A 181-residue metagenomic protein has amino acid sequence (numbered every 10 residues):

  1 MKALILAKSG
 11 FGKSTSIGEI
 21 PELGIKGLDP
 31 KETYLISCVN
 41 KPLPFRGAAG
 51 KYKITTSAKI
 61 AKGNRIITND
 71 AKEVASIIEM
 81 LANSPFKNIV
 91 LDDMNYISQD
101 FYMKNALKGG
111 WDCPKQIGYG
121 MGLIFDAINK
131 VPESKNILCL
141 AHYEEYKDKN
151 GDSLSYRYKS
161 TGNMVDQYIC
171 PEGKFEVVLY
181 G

Functional and structural regions predicted by a protein language model:
M1-S84, N88, Y96: Conserved P-loop
L6, I137-G181: Phosphate-binding/switch region of NTP-binding enzymes
S37-N40, D92-D93, C139-E144: A short beta-strand-to-loop transition that corresponds to the Sensor-1 phosphate-sensing loop of AAA+ P-loop ATPases
L43-R46, I97-F101, Y146-L154: Switch/connector loops and helix/strand junctions flanking conserved nucleotide-binding motifs in nucleotide-processing
P85-N88, P132-C139: Loop/turn-to-beta-strand initiation segments
L91-I117: Conserved P-loop NTPase nucleotide-binding/switch module
G110-I124, T161-Y168: A short acidic, glycine-rich active-site loop that binds or catalyzes chemistry on phosphate/adenosine moieties
G120-S134: Catalytic-core regions built around general acid/base machinery
